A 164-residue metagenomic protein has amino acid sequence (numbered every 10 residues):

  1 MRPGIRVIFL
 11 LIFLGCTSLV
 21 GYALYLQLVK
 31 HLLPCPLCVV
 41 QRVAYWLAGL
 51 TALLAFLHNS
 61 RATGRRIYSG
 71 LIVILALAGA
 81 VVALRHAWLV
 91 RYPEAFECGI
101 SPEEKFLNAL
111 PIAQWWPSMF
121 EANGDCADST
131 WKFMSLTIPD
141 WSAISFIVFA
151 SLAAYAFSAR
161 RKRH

Functional and structural regions predicted by a protein language model:
R2-L14, S60-V82, S151: Interfacial segments of alpha-helical transmembrane regions
L14-L33, A52-A55, V90, P117-S118: Immediate flanking context of iron-sulfur cluster ligation sites
S18-Q27, A78-P93, I112: C-terminal TM-helix exit segments that contain a strictly Trp-centered aromatic cap at the helix terminus
L26-V29, L33, H58-A62, R85-F96 (+1 more regions): Juxtamembrane transmembrane-helix termini
L32-R42, Y68, G99: Non-cytosolic membrane-interface motifs at loop->transmembrane helix junctions
W46-H58, I147-F157: Membrane-interfacial alpha-helical segments at the cytosolic side of multi-pass membrane proteins
V90-T137: Extracytosolic (periplasmic/ER-lumenal) interhelical loops and adjacent juxtamembrane/interface segments of multi-pass
S118-H164: A hydrophobic membrane-anchoring alpha-helix module
